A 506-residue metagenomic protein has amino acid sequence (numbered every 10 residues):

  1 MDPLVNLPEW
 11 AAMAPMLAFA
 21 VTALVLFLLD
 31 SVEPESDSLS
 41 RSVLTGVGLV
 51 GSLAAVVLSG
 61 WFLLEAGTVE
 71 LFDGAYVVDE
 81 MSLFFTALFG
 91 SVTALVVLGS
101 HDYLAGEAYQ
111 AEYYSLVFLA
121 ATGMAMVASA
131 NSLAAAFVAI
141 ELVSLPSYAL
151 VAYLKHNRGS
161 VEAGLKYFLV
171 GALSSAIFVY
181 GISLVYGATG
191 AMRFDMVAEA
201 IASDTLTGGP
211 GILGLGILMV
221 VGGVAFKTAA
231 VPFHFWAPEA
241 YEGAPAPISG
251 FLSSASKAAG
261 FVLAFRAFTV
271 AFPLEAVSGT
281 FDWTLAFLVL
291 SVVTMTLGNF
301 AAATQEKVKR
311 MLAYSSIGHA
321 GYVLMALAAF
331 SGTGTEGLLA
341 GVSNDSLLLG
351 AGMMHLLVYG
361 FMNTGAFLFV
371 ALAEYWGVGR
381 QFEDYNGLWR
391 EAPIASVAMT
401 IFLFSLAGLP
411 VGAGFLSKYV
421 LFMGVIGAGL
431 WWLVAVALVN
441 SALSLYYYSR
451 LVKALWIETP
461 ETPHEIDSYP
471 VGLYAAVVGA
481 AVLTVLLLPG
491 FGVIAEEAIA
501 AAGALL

Functional and structural regions predicted by a protein language model:
M1-L506: Alpha-helical transmembrane segments of multi-pass membrane proteins predominantly involved in bioenergetics
